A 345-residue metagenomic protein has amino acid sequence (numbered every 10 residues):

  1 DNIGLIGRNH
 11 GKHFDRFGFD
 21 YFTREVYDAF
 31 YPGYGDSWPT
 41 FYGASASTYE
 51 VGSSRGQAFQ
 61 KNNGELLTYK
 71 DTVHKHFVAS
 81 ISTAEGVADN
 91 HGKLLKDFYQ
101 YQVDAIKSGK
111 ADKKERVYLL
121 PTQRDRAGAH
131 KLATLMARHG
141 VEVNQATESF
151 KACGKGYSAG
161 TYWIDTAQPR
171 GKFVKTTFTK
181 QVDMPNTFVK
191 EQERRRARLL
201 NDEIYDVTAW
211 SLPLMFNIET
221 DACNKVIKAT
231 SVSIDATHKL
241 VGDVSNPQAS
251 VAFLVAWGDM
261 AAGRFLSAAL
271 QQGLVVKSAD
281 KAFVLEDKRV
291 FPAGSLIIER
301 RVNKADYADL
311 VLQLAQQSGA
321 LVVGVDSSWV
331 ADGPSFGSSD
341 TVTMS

Functional and structural regions predicted by a protein language model:
D1-Y21, E25-Y31, G35-S345: Intrinsic-disorder/low-complexity accessory segments
